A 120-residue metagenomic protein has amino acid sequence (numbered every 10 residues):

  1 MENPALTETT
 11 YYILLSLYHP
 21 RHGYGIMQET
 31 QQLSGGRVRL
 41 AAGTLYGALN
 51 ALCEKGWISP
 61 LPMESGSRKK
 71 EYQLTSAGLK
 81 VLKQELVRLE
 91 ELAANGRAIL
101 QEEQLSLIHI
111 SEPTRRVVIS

Functional and structural regions predicted by a protein language model:
E2-T44: N-terminal helix-turn-helix DNA-binding core of bacterial DNA-binding proteins
L15, Q28, N50, K83 (+1 more regions): A cross-family signal for key residues in well-ordered alpha-helices that form functional helical elements
S34, T44, T75, T114-R115: Ser/Thr-centric signal marking residues that sit in or immediately flank functional binding/regulatory motifs
L45-Y46, L52: Basic amphipathic alpha-helical segments that dock to polyanions
C53-R68, Q73: Beta-hairpin "wing" of winged helix-turn-helix
R68-L86: Basic, amphipathic "hinge/linker" alpha-helix immediately C-terminal to the N-terminal HTH DNA-binding motif
K83-L107: Amphipathic alpha-helical dimerization/coiled-coil segments that flank or bridge DNA-binding/regulatory modules
I108-S120: Single conserved hydrophobic/aromatic residue that forms the stacking wall/gate of nucleotide- or nucleobase-binding
